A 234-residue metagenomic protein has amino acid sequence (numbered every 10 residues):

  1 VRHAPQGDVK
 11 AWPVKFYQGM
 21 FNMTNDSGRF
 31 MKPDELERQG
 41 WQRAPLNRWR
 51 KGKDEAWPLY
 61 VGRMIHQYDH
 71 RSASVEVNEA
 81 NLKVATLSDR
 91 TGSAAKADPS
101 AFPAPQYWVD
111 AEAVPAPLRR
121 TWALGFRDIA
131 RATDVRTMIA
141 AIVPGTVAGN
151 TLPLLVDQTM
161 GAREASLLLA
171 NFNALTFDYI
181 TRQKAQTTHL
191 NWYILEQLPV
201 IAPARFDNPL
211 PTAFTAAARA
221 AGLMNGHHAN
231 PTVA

Functional and structural regions predicted by a protein language model:
V1-A234: S-adenosyl-L-methionine
